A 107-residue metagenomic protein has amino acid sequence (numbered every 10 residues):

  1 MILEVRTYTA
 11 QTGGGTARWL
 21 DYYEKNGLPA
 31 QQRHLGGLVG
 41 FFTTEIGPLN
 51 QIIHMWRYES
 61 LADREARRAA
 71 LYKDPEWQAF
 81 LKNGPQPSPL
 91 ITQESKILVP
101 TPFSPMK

Functional and structural regions predicted by a protein language model:
M1-K107: Short S/T/G/P-rich N-terminal loop/turn motif that feeds into the first structured element of a domain
